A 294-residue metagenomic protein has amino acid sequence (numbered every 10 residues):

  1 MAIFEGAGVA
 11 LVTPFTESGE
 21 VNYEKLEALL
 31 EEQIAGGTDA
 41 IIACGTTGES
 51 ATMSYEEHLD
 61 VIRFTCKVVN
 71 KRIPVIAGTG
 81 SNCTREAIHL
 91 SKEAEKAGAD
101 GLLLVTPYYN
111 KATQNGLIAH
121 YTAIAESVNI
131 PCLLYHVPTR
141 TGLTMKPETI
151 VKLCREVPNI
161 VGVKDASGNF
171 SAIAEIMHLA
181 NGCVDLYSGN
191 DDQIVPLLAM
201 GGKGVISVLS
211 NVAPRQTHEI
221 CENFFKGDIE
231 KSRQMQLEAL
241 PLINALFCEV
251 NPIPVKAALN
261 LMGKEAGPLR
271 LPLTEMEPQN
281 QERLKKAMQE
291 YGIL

Functional and structural regions predicted by a protein language model:
A2, A10-T13, A51, T106-P107 (+6 more regions): Flexible, active-site-adjacent loop/turn segments at secondary-structure boundaries
A2-V9, T13-G142, K152, L294: Active-site beta->alpha loop and helix N-cap motifs at the rims of alpha/beta catalytic domains
G6-P14, E32, G36-T38, T47 (+2 more regions): C-terminal alpha-helical cap/extension of soluble enzyme domains
E17, Y23, Y55, P147 (+2 more regions): Alpha-helix N-capping/helix-start residues
L26, H58, I62, A87 (+8 more regions): A general structural signal for well-ordered alpha-helical segments in protein cores
C83, N190-D191, E277: Helix N-cap/beta->alpha junction signal
E126-S127, R140-F247: Catalytic alpha/beta core domains of metabolic enzymes, predominantly
H136-V137, N159-I160, R270-L271: Glycine-rich phosphate-binding "P-loop"
